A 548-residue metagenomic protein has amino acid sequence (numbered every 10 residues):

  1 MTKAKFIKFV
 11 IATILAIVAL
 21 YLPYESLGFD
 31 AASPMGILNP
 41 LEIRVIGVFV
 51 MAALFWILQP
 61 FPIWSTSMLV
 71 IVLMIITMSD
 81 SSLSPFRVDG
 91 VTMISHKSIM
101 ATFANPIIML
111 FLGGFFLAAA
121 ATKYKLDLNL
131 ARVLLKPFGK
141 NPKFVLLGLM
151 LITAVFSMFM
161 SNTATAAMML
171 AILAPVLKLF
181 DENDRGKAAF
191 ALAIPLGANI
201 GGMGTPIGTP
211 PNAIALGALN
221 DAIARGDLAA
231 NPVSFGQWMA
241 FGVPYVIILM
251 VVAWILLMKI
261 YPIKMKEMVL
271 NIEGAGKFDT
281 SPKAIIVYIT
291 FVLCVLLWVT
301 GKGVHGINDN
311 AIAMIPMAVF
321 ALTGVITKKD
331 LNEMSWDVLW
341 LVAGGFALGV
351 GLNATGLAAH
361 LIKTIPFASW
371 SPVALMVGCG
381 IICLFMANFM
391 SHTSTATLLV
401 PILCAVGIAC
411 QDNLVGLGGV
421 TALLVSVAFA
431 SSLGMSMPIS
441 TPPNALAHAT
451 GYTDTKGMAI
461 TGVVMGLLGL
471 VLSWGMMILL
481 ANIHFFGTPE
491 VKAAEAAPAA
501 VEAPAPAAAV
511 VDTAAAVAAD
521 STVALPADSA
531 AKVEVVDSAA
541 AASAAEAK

Functional and structural regions predicted by a protein language model:
M1-D30, L117, K123, E182-I214 (+4 more regions): Juxtamembrane and boundary regions of transmembrane helices in multi-pass small-molecule transporters and channels
T2-K3, A31-L41, W56-P60, M93-P106 (+5 more regions): Interfacial loop-to-helix junctions that mark the boundaries of transmembrane helices in multi-pass membrane
V10, V45-I46, S65-M68, K143-G148 (+10 more regions): Hydrophobic alpha-helical transmembrane segments
M35-I46, A104-G113, N162-A166, Y245-I247 (+3 more regions): Structural signature of hydrophobic alpha-helical transmembrane segments
G36-N39, M51-L69, I75, I99 (+5 more regions): Flexible hinge motifs at transmembrane-helix junctions and intramembrane kinks/re-entrant loops in multi-pass membrane
M51, S65, L69-D184, D337-V338 (+1 more regions): Membrane-embedded alpha-helical segments and adjacent helix-loop junctions characteristic of multi-pass solute
L54-F61, I152-S161, P195-I207, L297-G301 (+2 more regions): Transmembrane alpha-helix interface/packing and boundary motifs in multi-pass membrane proteins, characterized by
G204, C294-W298, A347-K363, L470-I478: Hydrophobic alpha-helical transmembrane segments in multi-pass integral membrane proteins
